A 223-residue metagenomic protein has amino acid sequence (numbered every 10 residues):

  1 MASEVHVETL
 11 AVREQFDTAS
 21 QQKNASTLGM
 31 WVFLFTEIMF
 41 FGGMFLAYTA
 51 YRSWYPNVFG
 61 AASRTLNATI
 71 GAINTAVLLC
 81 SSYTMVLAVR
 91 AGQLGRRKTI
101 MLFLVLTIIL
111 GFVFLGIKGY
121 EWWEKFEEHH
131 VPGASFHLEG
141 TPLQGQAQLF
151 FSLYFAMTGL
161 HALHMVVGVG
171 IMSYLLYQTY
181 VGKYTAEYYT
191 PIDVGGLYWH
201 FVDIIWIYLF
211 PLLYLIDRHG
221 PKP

Functional and structural regions predicted by a protein language model:
M1-P223: ...captures the hydrophobic TM-helix bundle architecture rather than a specific catalytic motif, and can also fire on
